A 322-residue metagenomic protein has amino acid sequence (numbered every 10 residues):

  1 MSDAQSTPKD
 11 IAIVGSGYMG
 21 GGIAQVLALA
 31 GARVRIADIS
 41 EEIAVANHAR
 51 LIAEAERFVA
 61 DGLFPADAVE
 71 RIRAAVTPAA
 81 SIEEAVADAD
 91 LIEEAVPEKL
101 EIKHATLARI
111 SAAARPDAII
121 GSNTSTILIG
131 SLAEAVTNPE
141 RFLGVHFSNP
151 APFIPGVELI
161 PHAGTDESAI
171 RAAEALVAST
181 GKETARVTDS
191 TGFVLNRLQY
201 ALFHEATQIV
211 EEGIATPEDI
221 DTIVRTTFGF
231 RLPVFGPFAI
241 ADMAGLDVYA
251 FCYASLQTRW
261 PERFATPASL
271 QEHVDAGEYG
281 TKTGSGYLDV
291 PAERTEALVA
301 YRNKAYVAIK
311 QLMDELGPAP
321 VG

Functional and structural regions predicted by a protein language model:
M1-R57, D61: NAD(P)+-binding Rossmann beta1-loop-alpha1 motif at the extreme N-terminus of oxidoreductases
S2-Q5, S179-K182, T188-D189, E212 (+1 more regions): NAD(P)-dependent Rossmann-like dehydrogenase/reductase catalytic/cofactor-binding core
R35, T77, E93, L143-V145 (+1 more regions): Hydrophobic/aromatic beta-strand patches that form the interior of the parallel beta-sheet core in alpha/beta enzyme
S40, P65, D166, A215-D219: Helix N-cap / loop-to-helix initiation motif
I43, V59-I119, I127: Rossmann-like NAD(P)-binding element
S122-D189, F193-R197: Rossmann-fold dinucleotide-binding core
